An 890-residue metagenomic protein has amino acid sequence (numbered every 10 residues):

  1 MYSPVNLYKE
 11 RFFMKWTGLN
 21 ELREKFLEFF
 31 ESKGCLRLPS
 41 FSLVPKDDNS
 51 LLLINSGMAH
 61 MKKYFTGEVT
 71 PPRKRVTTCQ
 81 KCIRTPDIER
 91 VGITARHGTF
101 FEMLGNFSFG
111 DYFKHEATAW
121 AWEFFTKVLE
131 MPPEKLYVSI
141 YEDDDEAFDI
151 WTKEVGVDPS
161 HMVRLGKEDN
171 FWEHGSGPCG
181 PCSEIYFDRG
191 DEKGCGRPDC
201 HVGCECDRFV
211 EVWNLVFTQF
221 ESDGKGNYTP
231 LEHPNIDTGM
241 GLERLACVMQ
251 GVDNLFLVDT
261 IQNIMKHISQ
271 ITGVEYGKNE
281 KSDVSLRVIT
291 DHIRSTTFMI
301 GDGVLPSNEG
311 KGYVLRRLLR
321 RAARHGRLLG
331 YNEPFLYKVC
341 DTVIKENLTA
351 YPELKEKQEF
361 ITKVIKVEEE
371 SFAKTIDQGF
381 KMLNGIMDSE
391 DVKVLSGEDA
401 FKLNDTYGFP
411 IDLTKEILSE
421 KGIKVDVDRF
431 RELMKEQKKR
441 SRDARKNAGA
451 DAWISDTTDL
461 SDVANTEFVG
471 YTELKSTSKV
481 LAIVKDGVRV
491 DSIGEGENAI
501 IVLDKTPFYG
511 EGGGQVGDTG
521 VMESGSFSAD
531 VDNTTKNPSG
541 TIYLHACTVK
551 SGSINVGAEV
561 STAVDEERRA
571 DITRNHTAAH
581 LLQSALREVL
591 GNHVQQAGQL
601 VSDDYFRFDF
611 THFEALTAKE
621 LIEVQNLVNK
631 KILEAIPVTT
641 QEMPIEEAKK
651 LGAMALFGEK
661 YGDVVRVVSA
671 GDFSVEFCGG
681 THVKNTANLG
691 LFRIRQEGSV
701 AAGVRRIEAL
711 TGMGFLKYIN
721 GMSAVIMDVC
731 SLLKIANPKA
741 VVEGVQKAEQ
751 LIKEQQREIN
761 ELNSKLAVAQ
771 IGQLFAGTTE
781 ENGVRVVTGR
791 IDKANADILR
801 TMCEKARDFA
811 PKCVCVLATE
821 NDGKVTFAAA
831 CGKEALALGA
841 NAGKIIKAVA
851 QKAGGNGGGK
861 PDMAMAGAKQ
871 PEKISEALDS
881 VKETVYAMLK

Functional and structural regions predicted by a protein language model:
S3-K890: A glycine- and charged-residue-rich anion-binding loop/surface
